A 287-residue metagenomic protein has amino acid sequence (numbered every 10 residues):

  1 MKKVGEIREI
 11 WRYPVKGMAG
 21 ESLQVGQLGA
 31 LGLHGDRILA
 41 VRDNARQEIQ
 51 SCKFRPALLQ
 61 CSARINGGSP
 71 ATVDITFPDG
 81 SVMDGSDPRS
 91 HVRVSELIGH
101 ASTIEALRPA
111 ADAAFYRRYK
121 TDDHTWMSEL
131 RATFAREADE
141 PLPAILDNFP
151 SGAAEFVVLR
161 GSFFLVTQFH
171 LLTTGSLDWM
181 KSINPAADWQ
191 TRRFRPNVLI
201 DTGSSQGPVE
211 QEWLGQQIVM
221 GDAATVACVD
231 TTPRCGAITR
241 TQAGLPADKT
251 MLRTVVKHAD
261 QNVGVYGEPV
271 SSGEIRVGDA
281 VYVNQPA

Functional and structural regions predicted by a protein language model:
M1-A287: Metal-cofactor-dependent catalytic cores
